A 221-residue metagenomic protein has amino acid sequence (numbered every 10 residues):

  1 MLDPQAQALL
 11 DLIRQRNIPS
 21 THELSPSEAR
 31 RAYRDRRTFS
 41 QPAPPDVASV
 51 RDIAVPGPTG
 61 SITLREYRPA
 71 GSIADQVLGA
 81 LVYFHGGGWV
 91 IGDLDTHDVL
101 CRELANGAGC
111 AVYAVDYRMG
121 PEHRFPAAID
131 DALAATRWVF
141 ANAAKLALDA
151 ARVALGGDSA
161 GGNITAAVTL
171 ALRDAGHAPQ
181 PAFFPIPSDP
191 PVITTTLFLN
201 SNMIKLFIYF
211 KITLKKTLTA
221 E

Functional and structural regions predicted by a protein language model:
M1-E66, S188: A glycine/proline-hinged amphipathic helix-loop "lid/cap" segment that gates access to hydrophobic ligand pockets
V77-G87: Short beta-strand element of the alpha/beta-hydrolase
D95-A114: Short amphipathic alpha-helix adjacent to the substrate-entry channel of hydrolases
D116-G120: Short beta-to-alpha linker loops that shape the active-site pocket of alpha/beta-hydrolase fold enzymes
A134-P185: Primarily recognizes the serine-hydrolase "nucleophile elbow" in alpha/beta-hydrolase and SGNH/GDSL folds
P191-I193, S201: Intrinsic low-complexity, disordered N-terminal segments enriched in polar/charged/small residues
L199, Y209-F210, L214: Short hydrophobic targeting helices and cationic amphipathic motifs that mediate membrane/organellar targeting
T217-A220: Short, intrinsically disordered C-terminal tails of secreted or membrane-associated proteins
